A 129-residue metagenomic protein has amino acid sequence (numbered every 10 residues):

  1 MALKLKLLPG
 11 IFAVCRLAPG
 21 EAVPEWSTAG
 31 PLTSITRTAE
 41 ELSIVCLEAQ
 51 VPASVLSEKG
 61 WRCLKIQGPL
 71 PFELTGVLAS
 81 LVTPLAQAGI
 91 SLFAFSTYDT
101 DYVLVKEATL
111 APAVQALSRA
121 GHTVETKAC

Functional and structural regions predicted by a protein language model:
M1-P84, L110-C129: Regulatory modules associated with amino-acid/nitrogen control
E73-A108: A structural feature that tracks compact, well-ordered secondary-structure segments with a strong bias toward
